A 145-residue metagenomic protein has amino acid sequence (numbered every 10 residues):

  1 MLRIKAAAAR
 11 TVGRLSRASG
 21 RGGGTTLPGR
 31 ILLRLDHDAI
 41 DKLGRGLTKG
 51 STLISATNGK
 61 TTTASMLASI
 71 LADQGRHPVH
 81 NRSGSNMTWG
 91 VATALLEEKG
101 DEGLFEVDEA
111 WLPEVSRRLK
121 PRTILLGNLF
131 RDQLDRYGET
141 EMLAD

Functional and structural regions predicted by a protein language model:
I4-D145: Phosphate-binding loop of NTP-binding sites
